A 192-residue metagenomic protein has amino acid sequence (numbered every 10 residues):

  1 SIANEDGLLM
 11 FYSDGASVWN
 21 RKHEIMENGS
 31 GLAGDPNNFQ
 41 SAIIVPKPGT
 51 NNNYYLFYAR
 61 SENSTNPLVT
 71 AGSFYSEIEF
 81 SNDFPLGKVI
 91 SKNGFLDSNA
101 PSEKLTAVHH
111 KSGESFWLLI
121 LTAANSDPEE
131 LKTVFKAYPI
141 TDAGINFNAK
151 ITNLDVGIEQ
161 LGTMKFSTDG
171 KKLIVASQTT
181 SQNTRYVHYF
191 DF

Functional and structural regions predicted by a protein language model:
I2-G49, A59-V89: Beta-propeller domains
I2-L8, A33-N52, S61-N63, D97-S115 (+2 more regions): Structural signature of eukaryotic scaffold interfaces centered on beta-propeller domains
F11-Y12, L56-Y58, I120, V175-A176: Residue position within the beta-strands of beta-propeller blades
K22, A100, G144: Solvent-exposed, flexible loop/coil residues
N52-N53, S73, K136, V187: Intrinsically disordered, low-complexity segments enriched in small/polar residues
S61-P128, N153-G157: Asp-box/WD-like beta-propeller blade repeats and closely related beta-sheet repeat scaffolds
S112-F192: Beta-propeller domains
